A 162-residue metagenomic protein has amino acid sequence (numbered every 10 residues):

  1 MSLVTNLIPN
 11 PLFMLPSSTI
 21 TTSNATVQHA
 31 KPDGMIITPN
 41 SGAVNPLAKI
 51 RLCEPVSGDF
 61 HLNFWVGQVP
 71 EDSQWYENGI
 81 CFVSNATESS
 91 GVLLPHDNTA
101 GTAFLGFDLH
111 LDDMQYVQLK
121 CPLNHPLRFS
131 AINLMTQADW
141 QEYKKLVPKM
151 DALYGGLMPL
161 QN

Functional and structural regions predicted by a protein language model:
M1-P16, G106-N162: Extracellular polysaccharide-targeting segments
F13, S41-C81, A103-Q118, I132: Extra-cytoplasmic beta-strand recognition segments
N24-A30, C81-V83, F107-L109: Short, exposed beta-strand/loop patches in secreted or surface proteins that constitute
N24-P46: Short carbohydrate-recognition loop motifs
G34-I36, N98-L105: Short, solvent-exposed S/T- and G/P-enriched segments that are highly enriched in secreted/extracellular and lumenal
M35-I36, F60-H61, E88-S89: Hydrophobic residues embedded in beta-strands of well-ordered beta-sheets
T38-V44, S84-T87, P122-L123: Secondary-structure transition/turn motif
Y76-A100: Terminal beta-strand-rich extracellular "head" domains that mediate receptor/glycan or other ligand binding
